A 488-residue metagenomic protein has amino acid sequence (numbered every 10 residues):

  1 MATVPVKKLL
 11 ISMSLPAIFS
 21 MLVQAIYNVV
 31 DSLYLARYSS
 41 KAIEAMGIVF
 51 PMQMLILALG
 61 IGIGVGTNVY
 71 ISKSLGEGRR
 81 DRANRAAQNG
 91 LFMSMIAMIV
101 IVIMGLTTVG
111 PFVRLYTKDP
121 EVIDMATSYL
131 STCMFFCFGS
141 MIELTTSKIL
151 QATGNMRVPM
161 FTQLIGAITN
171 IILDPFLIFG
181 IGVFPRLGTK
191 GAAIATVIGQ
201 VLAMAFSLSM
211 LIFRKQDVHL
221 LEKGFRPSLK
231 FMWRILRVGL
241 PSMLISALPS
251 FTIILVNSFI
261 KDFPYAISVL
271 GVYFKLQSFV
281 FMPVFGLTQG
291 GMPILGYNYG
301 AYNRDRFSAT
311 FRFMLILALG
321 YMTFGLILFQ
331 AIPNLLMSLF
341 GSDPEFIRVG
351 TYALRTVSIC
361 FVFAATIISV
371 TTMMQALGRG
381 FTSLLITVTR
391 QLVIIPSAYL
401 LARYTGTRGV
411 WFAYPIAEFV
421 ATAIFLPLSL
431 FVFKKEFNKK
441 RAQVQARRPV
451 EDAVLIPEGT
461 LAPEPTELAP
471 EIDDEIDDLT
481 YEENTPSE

Functional and structural regions predicted by a protein language model:
M1-S14, I71-F138, F184-L240, L295-C360 (+1 more regions): Short alpha-helical transmembrane segments in multi-pass integral membrane proteins
K7-I26, V30, M52-L59, F135 (+5 more regions): Residue-level signal for short hydrophobic patches within transmembrane helices of multi-pass membrane transporters
S12-D31, T132, E143, G166 (+4 more regions): Transmembrane helical elements of multi-pass membrane transporters/channels
A17, M21, L33, V69 (+18 more regions): Transmembrane alpha-helix boundary and packing residues in multipass membrane permease domains and related
L22, I26-E44, V113-P120, F176-L187 (+5 more regions): Helix-terminus/linker motif at the lipid-water interface of multi-pass membrane proteins
L35-M54, P120-M125, T189-K190, F231-V238 (+5 more regions): Interfacial/gating helices of multi-pass transporter permease domains
I43-I103, S140-P159, V269-I327, A331-P333 (+1 more regions): Small-residue-rich hydrophobic transmembrane alpha-helices
G64, C133-Q151, P159-A167, A192-S207 (+4 more regions): Short runs within selected transmembrane alpha-helices of multi-pass transporters and secretion channels
